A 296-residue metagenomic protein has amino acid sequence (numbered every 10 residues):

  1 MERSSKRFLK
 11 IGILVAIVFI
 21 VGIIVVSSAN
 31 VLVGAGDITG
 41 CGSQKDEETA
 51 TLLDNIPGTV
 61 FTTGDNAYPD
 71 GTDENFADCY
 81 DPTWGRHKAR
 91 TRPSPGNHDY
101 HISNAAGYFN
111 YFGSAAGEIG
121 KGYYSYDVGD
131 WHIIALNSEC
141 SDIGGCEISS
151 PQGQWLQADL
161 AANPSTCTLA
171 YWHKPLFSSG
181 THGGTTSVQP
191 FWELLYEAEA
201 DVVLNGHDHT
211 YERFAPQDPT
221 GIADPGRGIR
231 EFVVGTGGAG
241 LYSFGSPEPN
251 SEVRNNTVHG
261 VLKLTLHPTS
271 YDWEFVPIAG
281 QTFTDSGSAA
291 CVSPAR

Functional and structural regions predicted by a protein language model:
E2-L14: N-terminal Sec-pathway targeting helices
L14-I23: Bacterial N-terminal signal peptides
V25-D78, A158, S178-S179: N-terminal active-site segment of His-dependent metallophosphoesterases
L32-G34, V60-T62, P93-S94, A170 (+1 more regions): Residue-level marker for buried hydrophobic side chains located in beta-strands that build the well-ordered beta-sheet
D37, G64-D65, G96-N97, L136 (+2 more regions): Active-site glycine-centered loops adjacent to acidic/histidine catalytic or metal-binding residues that shape
D54, P69-C167, H182-G183, S187-V202 (+2 more regions): Extended active-site neighborhood of metal-dependent phosphoesterases/phosphodiesterases
A170-F177, V203-Y211: Histidine-centered catalytic micro-motifs
F244-R296: A short C-terminal boundary segment appended to hydrolase-like catalytic domains
